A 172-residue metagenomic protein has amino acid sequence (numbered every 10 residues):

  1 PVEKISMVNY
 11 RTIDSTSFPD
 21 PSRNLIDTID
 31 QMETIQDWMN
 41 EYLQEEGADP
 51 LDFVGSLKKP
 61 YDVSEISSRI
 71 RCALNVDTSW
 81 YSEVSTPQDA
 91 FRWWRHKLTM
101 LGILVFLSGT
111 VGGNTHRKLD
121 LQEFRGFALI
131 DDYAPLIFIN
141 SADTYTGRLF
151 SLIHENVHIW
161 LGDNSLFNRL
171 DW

Functional and structural regions predicted by a protein language model:
P1-W172: Short juxta-domain linker segments that transition from a proline/glycine-rich, charged coil into a short amphipathic
